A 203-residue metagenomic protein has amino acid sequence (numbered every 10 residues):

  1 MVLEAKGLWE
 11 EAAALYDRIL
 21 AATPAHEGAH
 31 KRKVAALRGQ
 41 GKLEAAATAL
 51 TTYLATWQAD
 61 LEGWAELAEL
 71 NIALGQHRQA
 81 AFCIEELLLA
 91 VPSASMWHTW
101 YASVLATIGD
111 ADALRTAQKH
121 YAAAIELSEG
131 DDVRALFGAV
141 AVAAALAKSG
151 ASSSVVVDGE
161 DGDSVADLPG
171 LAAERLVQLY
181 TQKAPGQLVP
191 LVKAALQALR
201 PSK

Functional and structural regions predicted by a protein language model:
M1-V2, A35-L37, L70, V104-T107 (+1 more regions): Residue-level signature for tetratricopeptide repeat
K6, Q40, L74, I108-A111 (+1 more regions): Structural motif corresponding to the intra-repeat A-B loop/turn of tetratricopeptide repeats
R18-I19, T52-L54, E86-L87, A123-A124: Canonical positions in the second alpha-helix
T23-P24, W57-Q58, V91-S93, S128-G130: Short coil turns that delineate tetratricopeptide repeat
R32-K33, E66, W100, G138: Canonical tetratricopeptide repeat
A94-K203: Eukaryotic alpha-helical solenoid repeat scaffolds
